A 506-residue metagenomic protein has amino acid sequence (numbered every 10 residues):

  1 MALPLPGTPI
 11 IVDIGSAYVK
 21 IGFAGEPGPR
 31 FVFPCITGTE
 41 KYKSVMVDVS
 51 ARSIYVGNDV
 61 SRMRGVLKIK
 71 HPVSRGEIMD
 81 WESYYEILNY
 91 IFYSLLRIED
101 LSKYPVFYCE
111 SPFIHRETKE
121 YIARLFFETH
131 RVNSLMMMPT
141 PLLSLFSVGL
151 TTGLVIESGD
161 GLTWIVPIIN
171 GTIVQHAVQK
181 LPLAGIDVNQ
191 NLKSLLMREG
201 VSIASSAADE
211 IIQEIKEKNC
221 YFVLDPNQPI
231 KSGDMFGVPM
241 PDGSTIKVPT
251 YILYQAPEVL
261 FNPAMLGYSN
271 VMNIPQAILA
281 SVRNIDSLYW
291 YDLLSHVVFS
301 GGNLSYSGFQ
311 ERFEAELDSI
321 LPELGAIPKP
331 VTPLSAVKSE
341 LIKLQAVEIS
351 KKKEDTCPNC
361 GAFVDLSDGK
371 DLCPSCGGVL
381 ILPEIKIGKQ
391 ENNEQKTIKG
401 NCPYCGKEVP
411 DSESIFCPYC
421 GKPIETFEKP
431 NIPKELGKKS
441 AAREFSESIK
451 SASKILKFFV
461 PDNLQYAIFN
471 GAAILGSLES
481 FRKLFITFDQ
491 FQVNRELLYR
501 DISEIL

Functional and structural regions predicted by a protein language model:
M1-P6, E128-I156, A473: Conserved phosphate-binding catalytic cores of ATP/NTP-utilizing and phosphoryl-transfer enzymes
P4, V12-Y18, V148-L150, V155-T163 (+7 more regions): A short acidic Gly-Thr/Ser loop motif
T8-L125, S134, W164, Q175-A177 (+4 more regions): Conserved phosphate-binding loops in N-terminal lobes of ATP-dependent enzymes of the actin/Hsp70/sugar-kinase
C109-T118, I215, C220, L224 (+2 more regions): Glycine-rich phosphate-binding loops at beta-strand->alpha-helix junctions
I169-N270, A277, D292-H296: Phosphate-binding glycine-rich/basic clefts of nucleotide- and phosphate-handling proteins, predominantly
S202-E214, Y221-M235, K329-K343, T356 (+1 more regions): Acidic, glycine/GT-rich loop-and beta-edge segments that sit at the periphery of enzyme/chaperone cores
C357-C360, C373-C376, C402, C417-C420: Short cysteine-rich clusters marking metal-coordination/redox-active sites
G377-G388, G421-I432: Short Cys/His-rich micro-motifs in 6-15 aa windows
